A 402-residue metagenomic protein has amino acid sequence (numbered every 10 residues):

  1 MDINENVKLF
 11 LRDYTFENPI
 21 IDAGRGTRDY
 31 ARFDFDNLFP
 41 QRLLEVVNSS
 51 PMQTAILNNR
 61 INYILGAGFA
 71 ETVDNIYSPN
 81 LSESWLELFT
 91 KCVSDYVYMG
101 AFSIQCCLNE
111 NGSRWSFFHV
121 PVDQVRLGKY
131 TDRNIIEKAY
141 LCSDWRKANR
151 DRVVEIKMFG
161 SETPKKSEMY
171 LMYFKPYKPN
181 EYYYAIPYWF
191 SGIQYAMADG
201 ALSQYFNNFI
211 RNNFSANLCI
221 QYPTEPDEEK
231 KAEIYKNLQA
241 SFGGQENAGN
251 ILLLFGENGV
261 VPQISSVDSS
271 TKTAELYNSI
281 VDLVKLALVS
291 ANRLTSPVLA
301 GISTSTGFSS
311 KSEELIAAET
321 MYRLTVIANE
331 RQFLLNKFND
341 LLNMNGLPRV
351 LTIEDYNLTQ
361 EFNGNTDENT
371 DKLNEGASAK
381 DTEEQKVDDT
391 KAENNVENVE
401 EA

Functional and structural regions predicted by a protein language model:
M1-M52, N58-G256, G364-A402: Structured, contiguous alpha/beta core segments that scaffold functional sites
D74-I76, N80, L86-F89, T273 (+3 more regions): Alpha-helix N-cap/helix-initiation motif
T131-G160, K230-S310, Q332-I353, A379 (+1 more regions): Long amphipathic alpha-helical segments
L218-Y222, Q263-T271, A317-M321: Short, hydrophobic beta-strand segments
V267, E313-I316, G364-N365: Short glycine/threonine-rich loop-to-helix capping motif typified by GTGT followed within a few residues by an Asp-Pro
S305-Y322: Short amphipathic alpha-helical segments at helix boundaries and their inter-helical linkers
A317-K337: Long, continuous compositionally biased terminal/linker segments
D340-K372: Charge-rich, acidic-biased intrinsically disordered regions
